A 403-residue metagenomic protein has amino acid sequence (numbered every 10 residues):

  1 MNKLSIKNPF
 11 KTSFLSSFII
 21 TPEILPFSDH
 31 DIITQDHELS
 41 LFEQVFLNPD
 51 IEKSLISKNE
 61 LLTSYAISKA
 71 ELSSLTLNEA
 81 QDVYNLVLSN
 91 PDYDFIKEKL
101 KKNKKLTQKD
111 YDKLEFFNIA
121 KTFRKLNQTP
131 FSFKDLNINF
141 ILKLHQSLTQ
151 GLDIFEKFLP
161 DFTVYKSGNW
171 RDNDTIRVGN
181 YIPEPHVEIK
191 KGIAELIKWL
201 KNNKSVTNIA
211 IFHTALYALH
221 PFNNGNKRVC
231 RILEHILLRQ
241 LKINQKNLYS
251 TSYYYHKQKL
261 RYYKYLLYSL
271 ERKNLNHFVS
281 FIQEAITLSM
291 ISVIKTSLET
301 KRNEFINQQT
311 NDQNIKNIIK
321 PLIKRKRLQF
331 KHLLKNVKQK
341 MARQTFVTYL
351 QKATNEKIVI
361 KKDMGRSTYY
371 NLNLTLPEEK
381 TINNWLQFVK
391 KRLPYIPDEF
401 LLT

Functional and structural regions predicted by a protein language model:
M1-N223, K227-T403: FIC/Doc superfamily catalytic core
